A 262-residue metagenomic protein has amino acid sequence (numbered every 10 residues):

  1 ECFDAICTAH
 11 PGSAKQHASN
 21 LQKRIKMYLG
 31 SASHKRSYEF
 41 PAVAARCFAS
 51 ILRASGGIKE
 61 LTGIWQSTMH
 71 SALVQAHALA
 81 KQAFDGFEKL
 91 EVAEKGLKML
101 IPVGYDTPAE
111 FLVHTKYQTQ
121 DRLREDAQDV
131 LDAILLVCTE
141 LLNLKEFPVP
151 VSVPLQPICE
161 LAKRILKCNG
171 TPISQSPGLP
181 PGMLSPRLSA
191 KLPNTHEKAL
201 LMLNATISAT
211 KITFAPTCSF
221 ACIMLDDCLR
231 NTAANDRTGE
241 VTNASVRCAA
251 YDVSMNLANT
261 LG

Functional and structural regions predicted by a protein language model:
E1-I6, A44-F48, Q128-F147, S152 (+6 more regions): HEAT-repeat alpha-solenoid elements in large eukaryotic scaffold proteins
E1-S50: Long amphipathic alpha-helical scaffold regions
F3, L21-L29, A72, A76 (+4 more regions): Buried hydrophobic core positions in alpha-solenoid tandem helical repeats
T8-G12, R53-G57, L144, A209 (+1 more regions): Alpha-solenoid helical repeat scaffolds
A14-K26, P41, I58-M69, V151-C159 (+2 more regions): Core helices of alpha-solenoid repeat scaffolds
A32-Y38, H77-D126, A162-L192, N231-V246: Acidic, Ser/Thr- and Gly/Pro-rich intrinsically disordered linkers and low-complexity segments that flank or connect
S37, F147, V151-P154, L188 (+2 more regions): Residue-level recognition of alpha-helical structural elements
F40-P150: Long, acidic/serine-threonine-rich intrinsically disordered regions with weak helical/coil propensity that act as
